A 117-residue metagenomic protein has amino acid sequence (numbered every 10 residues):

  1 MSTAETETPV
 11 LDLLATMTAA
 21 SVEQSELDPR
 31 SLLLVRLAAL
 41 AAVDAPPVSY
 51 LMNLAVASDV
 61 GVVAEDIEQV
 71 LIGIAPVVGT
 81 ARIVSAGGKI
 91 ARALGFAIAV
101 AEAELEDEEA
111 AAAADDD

Functional and structural regions predicted by a protein language model:
M1-L34, A42-D44, Y50-A55, D59 (+1 more regions): Acidic, glycine/proline-rich low-complexity segments that act as flexible tails and inter-domain linkers
L40-A41, G73-T80: A short structural micro-motif
V56-V60, G73-P76: Short basic/hydrophobic patches in alpha-helices and adjacent helix-turn junctions that form amphipathic surface motifs
V62-I67: Winged helix-turn-helix DNA-binding recognition segment
